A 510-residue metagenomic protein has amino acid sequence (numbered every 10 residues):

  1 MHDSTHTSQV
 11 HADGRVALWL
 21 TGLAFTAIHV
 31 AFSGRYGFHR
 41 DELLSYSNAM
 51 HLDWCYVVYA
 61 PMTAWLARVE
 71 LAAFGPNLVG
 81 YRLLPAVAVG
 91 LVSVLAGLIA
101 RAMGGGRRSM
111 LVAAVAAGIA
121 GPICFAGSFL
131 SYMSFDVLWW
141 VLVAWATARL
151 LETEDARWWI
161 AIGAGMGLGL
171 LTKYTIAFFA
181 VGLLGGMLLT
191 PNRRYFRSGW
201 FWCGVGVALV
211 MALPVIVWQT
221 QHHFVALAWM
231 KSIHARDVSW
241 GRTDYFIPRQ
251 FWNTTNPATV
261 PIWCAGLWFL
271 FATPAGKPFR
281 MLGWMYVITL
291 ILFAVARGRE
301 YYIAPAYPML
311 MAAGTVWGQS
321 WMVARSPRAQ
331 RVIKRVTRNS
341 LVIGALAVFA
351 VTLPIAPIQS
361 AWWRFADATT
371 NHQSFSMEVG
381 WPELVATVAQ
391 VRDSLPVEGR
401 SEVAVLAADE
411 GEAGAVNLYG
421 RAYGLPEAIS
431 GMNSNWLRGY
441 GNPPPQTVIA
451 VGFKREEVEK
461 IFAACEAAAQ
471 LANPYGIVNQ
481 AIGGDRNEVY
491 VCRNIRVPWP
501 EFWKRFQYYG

Functional and structural regions predicted by a protein language model:
H2-H6, H11-L20, A96-I119, L138: Transmembrane-helix signature of polytopic, membrane-embedded enzymes that assemble or transfer cell-envelope glycans
T7-H11, R101-G104, V143-W159, C264-A275: Membrane-interface transmembrane helices that cradle and orient dolichyl/undecaprenyl
W19, L83-G104, L142, A146: Transmembrane-helix motifs of polytopic, lipid-linked glycan transferases
G22, A113-G118, M166, L170 (+1 more regions): Short helix- or helix-capping micro-motifs that position conserved polar/aromatic residues at function-defining sites
M50-D53, L95, F135-E152, W158-M166: Specific aromatic-rich, kink-prone transmembrane helix
P122, S128-D136: Short acidic/glycine- and proline-prone juxtamembrane loop motifs at membrane-interface regions of multi-pass membrane
L168, F179-F279, A350-P354: Transmembrane-lumen/periplasm boundary regions of multi-pass, lipid-linked membrane glycan transferases
Q330-S401, G411-G414, L418-G424, G431-N433 (+3 more regions): Membrane-proximal, lumen/periplasm-facing interface regions of secretory-pathway glyco- and lipid-modifying enzymes
